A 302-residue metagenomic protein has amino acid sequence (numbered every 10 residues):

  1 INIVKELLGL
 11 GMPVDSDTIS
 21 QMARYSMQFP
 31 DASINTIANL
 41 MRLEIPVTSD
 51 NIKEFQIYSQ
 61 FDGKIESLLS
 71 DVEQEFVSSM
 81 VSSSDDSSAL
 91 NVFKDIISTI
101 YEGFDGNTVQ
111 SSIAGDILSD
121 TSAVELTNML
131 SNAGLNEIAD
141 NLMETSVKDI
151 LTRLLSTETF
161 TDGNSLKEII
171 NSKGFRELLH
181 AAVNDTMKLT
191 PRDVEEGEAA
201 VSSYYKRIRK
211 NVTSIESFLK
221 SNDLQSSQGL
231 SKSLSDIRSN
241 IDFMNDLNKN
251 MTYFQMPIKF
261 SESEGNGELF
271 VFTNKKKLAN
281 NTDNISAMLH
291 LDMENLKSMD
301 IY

Functional and structural regions predicted by a protein language model:
I1-Y302: Extended non-catalytic alpha-helical interaction modules
